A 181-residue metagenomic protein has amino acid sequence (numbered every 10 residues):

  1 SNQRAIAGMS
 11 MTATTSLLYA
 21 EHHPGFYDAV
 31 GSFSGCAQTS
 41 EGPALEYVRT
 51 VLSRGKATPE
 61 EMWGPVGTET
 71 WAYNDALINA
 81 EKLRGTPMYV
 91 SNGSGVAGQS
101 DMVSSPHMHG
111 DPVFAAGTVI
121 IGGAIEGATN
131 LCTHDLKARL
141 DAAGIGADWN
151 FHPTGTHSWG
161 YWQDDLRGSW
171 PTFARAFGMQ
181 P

Functional and structural regions predicted by a protein language model:
S1-P181: Non-catalytic cap/lid and distal C-terminal segments of serine-dependent acyl enzymes
